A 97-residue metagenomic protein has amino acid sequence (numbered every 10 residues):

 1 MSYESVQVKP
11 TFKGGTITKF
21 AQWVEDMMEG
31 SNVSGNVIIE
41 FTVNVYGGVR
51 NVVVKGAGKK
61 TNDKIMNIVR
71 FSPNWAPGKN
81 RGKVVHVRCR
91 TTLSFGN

Functional and structural regions predicted by a protein language model:
M1-N97: Charge-biased low-complexity segments
